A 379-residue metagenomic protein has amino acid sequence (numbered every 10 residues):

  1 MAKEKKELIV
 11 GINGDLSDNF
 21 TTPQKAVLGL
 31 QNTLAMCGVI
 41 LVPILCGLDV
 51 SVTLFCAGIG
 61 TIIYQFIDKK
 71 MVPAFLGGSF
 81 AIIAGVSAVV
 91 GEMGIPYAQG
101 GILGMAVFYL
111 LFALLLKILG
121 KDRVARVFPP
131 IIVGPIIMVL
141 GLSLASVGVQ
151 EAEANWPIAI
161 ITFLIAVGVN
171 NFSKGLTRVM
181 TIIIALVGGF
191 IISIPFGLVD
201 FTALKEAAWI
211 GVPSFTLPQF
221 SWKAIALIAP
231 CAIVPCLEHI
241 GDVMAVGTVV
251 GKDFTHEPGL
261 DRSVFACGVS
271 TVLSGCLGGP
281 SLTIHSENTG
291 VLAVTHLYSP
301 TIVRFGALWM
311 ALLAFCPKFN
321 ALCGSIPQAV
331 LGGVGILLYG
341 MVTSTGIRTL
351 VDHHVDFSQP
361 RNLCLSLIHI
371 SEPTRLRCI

Functional and structural regions predicted by a protein language model:
L8-V27, P43, G47-Q65, P230-P300: Membrane-embedded helical hairpins/re-entrant loop segments and their flanking transmembrane helices within multi-pass
P23-A159, F315-K318, S325, A329 (+4 more regions): Early transmembrane hairpin of solute transport permeases
L30-T33, F128, I132, G175 (+4 more regions): Hydrophobic alpha-helical transmembrane segments of multi-pass membrane proteins
L54-F55, Q99-L103, P157-I161, I183-I184 (+4 more regions): Hydrophobic alpha-helical transmembrane segments
C56-I59, I63, G104, F108-F112 (+8 more regions): Lipid-exposed faces of alpha-helical membrane segments in multi-pass integral membrane proteins
F66-K70, V272-C276, E287-L367: Hydrophobic alpha-helical bundle architecture
E153-H239: Long hydrophobic alpha-helical segments that form multi-pass transmembrane helix bundles in integral membrane proteins
I368-H369, P373-I379: Single conserved hydrophobic/aromatic residue that forms the stacking wall/gate of nucleotide- or nucleobase-binding
